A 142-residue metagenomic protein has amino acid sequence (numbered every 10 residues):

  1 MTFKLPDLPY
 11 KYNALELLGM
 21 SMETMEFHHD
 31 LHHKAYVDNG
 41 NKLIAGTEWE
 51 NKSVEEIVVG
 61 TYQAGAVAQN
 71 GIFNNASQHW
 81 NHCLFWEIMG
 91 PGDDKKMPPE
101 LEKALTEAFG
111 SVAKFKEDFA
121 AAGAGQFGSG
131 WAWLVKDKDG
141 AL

Functional and structural regions predicted by a protein language model:
M1-L142: Feature for soluble, non-membrane regions of globular proteins
